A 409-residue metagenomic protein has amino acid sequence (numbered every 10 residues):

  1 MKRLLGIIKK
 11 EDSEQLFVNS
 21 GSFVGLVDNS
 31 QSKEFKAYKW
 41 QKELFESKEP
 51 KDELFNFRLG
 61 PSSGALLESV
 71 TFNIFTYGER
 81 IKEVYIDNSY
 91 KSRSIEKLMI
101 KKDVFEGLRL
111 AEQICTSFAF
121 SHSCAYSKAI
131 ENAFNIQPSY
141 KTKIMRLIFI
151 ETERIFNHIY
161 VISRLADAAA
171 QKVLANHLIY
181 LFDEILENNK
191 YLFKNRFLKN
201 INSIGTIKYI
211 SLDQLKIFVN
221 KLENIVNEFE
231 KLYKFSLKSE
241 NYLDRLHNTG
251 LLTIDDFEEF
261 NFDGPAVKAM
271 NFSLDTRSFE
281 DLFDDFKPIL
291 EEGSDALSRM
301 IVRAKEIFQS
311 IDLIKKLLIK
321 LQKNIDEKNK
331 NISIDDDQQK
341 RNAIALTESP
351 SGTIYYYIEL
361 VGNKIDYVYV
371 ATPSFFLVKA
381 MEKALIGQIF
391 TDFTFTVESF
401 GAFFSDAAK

Functional and structural regions predicted by a protein language model:
K2-K409: Active-site bordering "gate/hinge" segments that shape substrate access to catalytic or cofactor-binding pockets
